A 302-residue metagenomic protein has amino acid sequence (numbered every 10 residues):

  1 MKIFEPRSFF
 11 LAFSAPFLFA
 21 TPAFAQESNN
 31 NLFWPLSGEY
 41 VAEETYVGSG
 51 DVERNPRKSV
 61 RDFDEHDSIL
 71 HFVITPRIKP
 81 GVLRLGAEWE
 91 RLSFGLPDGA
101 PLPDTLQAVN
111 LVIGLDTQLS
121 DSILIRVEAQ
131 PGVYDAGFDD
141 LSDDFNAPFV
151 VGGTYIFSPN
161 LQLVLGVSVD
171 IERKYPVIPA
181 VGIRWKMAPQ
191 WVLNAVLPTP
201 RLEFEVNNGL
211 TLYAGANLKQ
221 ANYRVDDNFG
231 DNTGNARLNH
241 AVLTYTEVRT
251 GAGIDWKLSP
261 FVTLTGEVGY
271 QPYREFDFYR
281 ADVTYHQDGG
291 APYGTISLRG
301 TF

Functional and structural regions predicted by a protein language model:
Q26-S122, Q130-D139, N146, V242-T244 (+1 more regions): Transmembrane beta-barrel domains of bacterial outer-membrane proteins
E44-G50, I78, A87-G95, P131-G137 (+6 more regions): Transmembrane beta-strands of outer-membrane beta-barrel pores
G50-V52, S59, L92-D98, P198-P272 (+3 more regions): Outer-membrane beta-barrel translocator/channel fold
S59-F63, P103-T105, G137-D143, S168-V177 (+1 more regions): Solvent-exposed loop/turn segments connecting transmembrane beta-strands in outer-membrane beta-barrel proteins
D64-F72, Q107-I113, A129-V133, A147-V151 (+5 more regions): Hydrophobic, lipid-facing positions within transmembrane beta-strands of outer-membrane proteins
I74-I78, T117-I123, Y155-P159, I171 (+5 more regions): Outer-membrane beta-barrel strand-turn architecture
I78-R84, D121-V127, N160-L165, Q190-L193 (+3 more regions): Repeated loop/turn-to-beta-strand initiation elements of outer-membrane beta-barrel proteins
V181-R184, Q190, I254-P260, H286-F302: Outer-membrane beta-barrel "beta-signal"
